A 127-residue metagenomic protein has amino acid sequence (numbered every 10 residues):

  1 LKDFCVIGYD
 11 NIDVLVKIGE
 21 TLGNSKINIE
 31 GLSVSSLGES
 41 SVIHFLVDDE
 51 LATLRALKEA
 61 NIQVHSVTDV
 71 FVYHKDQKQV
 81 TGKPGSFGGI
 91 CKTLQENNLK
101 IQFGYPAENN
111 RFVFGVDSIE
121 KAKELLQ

Functional and structural regions predicted by a protein language model:
L1-Q127: A conserved regulatory-domain signal marking ACT and ACT-like small-molecule sensing domains and adjacent regulatory
